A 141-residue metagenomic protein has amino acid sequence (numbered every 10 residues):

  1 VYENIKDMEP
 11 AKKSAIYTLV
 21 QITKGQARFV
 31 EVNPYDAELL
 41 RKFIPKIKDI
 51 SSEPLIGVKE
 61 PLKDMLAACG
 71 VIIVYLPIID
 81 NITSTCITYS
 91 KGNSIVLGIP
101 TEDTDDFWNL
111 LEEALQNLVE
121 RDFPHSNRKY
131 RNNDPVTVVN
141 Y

Functional and structural regions predicted by a protein language model:
Y2-Y141: Conserved binding/catalytic microenvironments
